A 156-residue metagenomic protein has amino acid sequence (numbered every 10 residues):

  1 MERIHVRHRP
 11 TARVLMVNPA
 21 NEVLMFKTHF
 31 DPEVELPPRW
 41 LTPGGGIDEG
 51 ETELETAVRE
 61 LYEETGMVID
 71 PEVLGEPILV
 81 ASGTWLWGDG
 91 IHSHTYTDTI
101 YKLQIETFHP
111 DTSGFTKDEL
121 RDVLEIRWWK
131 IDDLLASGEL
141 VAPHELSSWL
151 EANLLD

Functional and structural regions predicted by a protein language model:
M1-L41, L54: N-terminal strand-loop-strand
I4-R7, L36-R39, I91-T97, D118-V123: A generic structural micro-feature
H8, W40, L79, I126-W129: Tryptophan-centric aromatic hotspots in well-structured domains and transmembrane helices
A20, A81-T112, N153: Active-site-adjacent beta-strand/loop module that shapes the phosphate/pyrophosphate-binding cleft
M25, I100-K102, I126-W128: Conserved hydrophobic/aromatic beta-strand scaffold that supports enzyme active sites
P32-E33, P38, T107-D156: Nudix hydrolase/Nudix homology domain
R39, P43, E49, W85-G90 (+2 more regions): Functional cleft and adjacent loop/helix regions within the main domain that mediate ligand binding or catalysis
T42-I78: The catalytic Nudix box helix
